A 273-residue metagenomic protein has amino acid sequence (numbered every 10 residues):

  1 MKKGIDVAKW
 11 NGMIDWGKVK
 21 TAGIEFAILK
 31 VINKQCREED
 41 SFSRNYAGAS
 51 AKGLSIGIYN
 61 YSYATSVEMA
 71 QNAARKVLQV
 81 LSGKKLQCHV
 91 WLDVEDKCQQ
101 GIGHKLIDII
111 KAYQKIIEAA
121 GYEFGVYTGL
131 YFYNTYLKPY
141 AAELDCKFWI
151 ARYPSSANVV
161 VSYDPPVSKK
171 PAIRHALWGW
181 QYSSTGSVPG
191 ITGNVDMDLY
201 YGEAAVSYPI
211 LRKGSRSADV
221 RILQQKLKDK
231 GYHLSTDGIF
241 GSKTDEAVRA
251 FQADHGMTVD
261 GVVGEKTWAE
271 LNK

Functional and structural regions predicted by a protein language model:
M1-E123: Substrate-binding cleft of extracellular glycoside hydrolase catalytic domains
M1-N11, T21, A141-S207: Functionally critical loop-and-helix segments that line ligand-binding/catalytic clefts of soluble enzyme domains
A8-W10, G202-G238: Acidic, Ser/Thr/Pro/Gly-enriched interdomain connector segments
I56, E123-G125, F148, L234: Hydrophobic anchor at the start of a short beta-strand that flanks the dinucleotide cofactor-binding loop
M69, F132-A142: Glycine-rich, charge-decorated loop segments at or immediately adjacent to ligand/cofactor-binding or catalytic sites
G121-N134: Aromatic-lined carbohydrate-recognition surfaces of secreted/lumenal glycan-active proteins
V248-F251: Conserved hydrophobic/aromatic packing and binding residues within compact polymer-binding modules
